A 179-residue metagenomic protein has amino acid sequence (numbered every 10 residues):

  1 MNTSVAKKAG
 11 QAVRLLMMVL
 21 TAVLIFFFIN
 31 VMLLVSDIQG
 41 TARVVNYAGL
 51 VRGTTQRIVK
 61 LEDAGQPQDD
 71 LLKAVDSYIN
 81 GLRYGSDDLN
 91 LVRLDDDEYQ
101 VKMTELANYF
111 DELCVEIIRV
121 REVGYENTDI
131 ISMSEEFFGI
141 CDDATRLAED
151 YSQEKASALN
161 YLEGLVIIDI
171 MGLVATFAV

Functional and structural regions predicted by a protein language model:
M1-K7: Short, Lys/Arg-rich, polar N-terminal cytosolic tail immediately upstream of the first transmembrane signal-anchor
K7-L34, I167-V179: Extreme N-terminal signal-anchor transmembrane helix of membrane signaling/transducer proteins, especially in bacteria
L33, D37-A48, A64-Q68: Membrane-proximal amphipathic alpha-helices that sit immediately adjacent to an N-terminal transmembrane/signal-anchor
V35, A42, D97, R121-G124 (+2 more regions): Register-specific recognition of a single heptad position within extended alpha-helical repeats
A42, K155-T176: Interfacial "cap-and-anchor" motif at the non-cytosolic start of specific transmembrane alpha-helices
V45, L50, T54-L61, V101-N160: Extracytoplasmic
L61-R119: Extracytoplasmic ligand-binding sensor domains of the Cache superfamily
